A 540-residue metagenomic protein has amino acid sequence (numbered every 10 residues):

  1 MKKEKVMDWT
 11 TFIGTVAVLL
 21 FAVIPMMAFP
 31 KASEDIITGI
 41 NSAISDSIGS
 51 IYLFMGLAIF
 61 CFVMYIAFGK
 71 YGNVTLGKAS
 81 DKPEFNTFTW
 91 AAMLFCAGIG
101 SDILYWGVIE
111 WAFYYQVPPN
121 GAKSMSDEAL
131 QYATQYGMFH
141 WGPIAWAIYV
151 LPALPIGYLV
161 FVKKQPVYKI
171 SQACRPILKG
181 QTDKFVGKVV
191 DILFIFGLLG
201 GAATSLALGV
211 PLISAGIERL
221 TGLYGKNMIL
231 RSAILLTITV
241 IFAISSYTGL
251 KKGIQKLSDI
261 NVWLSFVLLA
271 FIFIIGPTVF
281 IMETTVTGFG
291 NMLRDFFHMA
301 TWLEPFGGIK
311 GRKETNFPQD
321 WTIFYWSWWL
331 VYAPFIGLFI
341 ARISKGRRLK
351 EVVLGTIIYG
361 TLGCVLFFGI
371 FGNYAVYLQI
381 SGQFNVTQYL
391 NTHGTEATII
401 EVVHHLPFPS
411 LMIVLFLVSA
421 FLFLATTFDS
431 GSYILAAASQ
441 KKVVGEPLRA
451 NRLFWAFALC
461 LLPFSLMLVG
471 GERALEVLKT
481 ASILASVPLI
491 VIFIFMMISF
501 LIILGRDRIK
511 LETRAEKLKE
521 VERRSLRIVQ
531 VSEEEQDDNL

Functional and structural regions predicted by a protein language model:
M1-A129, A270, I274, M497-E512 (+1 more regions): N-terminal alpha-helical transmembrane segments of multi-pass membrane transport and channel/translocase proteins
M1-V6, V167-D183, G209-A233, W263-L268 (+3 more regions): Helix-loop-helix connectors at the membrane interface of multi-pass transporters/channels
K2, I36-N41, F68-T87, A112-Y136 (+5 more regions): Flexible loop linkers connecting adjacent transmembrane helices in multi-pass alpha-helical membrane transporters
K3-V6, T10-I13, A17-M27, F60-Y65 (+9 more regions): Helix-loop-helix module between adjacent transmembrane segments
E4-A22, K179-K188, K226-A243, Y247 (+5 more regions): Loop-to-transmembrane helix boundary motifs in multi-pass membrane proteins
P25-T38, G69-V74, V108-I109, A202-T221 (+8 more regions): Transmembrane helix-loop junctions in multi-pass membrane proteins
W106-N120, V160, K164, F273-D295 (+2 more regions): Extracellular/periplasmic helix-exit of transmembrane alpha-helices
R294-T315, Y374-S410: Membrane-interface interhelical connector segments
